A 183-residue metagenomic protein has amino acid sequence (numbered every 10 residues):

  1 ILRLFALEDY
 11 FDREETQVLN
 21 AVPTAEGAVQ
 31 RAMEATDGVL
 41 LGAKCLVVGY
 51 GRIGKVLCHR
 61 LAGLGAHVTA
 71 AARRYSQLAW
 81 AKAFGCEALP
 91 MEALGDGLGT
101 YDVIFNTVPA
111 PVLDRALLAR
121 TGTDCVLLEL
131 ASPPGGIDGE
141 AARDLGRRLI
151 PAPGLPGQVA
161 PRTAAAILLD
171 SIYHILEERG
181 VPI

Functional and structural regions predicted by a protein language model:
I1-L41, A152, S171, E178: Glycine/serine-rich phosphate-binding loop and adjoining beta1-alpha1 elements at the start of nucleotide-handling
T16, I150-I183: C-terminal helix-to-coil terminal segments
L19-G27, S76, I137, T163 (+1 more regions): Conserved active-site and cofactor/substrate-binding residues in soluble primary-metabolism enzymes
L41-A62: Glycine-rich adenosine-cofactor-binding loop
I53, S76-Q77, P133: Conserved Rossmann-like nucleotide-cofactor binding loop
L64-F84: NAD(P)-binding Rossmann-fold cofactor-contacting core
A81-G157: Rossmann-like adenosine-cofactor binding region
